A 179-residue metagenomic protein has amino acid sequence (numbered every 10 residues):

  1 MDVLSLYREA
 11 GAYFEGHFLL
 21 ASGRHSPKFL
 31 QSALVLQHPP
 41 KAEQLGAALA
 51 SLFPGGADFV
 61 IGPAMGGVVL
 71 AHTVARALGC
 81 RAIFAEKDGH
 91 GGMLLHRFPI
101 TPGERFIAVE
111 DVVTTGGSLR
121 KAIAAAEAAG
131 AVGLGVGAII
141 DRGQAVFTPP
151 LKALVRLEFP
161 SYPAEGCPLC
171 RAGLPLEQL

Functional and structural regions predicted by a protein language model:
M1-G55: Active-site-facing substrate-recognition patch
D2-Y7, I123-L179: PRPP-dependent phosphoribosyltransferase catalytic core
L49-G55, V74, Q144-T148: Alpha-helix C-terminal capping segments
G56-A64: Short glycine-rich phosphate-binding loop at a beta-alpha junction
D58, E104, L134: Conserved acidic residues
M65, L70-I107, T115-R120, L169: Short, glycine/charge-rich flexible loops or terminal/linker lids adjacent to PRPP-binding catalytic cores
